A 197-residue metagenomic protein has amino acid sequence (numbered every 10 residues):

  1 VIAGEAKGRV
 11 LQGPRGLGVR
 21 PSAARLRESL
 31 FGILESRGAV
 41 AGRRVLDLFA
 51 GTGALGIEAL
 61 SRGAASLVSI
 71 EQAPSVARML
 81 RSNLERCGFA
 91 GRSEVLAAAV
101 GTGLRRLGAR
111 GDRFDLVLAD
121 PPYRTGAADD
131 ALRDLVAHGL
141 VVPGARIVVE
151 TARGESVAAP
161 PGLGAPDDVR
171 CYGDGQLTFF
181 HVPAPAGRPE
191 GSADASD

Functional and structural regions predicted by a protein language model:
V1-D197: Class I S-adenosyl-L-methionine-dependent methyltransferase catalytic core
